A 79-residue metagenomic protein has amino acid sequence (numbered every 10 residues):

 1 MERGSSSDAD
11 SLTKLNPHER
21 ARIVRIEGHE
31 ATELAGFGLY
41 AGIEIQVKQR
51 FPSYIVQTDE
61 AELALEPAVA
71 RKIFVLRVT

Functional and structural regions predicted by a protein language model:
M1-T79: Compact, glycine-rich, soluble single-domain proteins
